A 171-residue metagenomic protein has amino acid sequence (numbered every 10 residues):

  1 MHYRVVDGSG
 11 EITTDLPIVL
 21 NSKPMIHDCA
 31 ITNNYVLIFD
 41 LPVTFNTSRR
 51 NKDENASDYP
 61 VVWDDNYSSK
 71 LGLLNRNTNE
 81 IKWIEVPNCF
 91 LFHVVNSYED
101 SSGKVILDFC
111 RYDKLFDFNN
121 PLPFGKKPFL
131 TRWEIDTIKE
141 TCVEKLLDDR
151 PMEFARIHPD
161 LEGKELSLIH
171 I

Functional and structural regions predicted by a protein language model:
M1-D40: Internal, well-ordered domain-core segments that constitute the primary functional module of diverse proteins
H2-E11, N51-N77, N120-I138: Beta-propeller blade signature
S9-T14, C29, T78-K82, T137-K145: Beta-strand initiation motifs
P17-N21, E85-C89, L147-R150: Surface loop/turn motifs at the tips and blade-to-blade linkers of beta-strand repeat domains
H27-T32, V95-S101, E153-E165: Structural signature of eukaryotic scaffold interfaces centered on beta-propeller domains
P42, R111-D113: Residue-level signature of beta-propeller blades and closely related beta-rich strand-turn architectures in secreted
T44-D64, T141-E144, F154-E165: Conserved small-residue
H170-I171: Conserved small/polar residues in nucleotide/adenosyl-binding loops
